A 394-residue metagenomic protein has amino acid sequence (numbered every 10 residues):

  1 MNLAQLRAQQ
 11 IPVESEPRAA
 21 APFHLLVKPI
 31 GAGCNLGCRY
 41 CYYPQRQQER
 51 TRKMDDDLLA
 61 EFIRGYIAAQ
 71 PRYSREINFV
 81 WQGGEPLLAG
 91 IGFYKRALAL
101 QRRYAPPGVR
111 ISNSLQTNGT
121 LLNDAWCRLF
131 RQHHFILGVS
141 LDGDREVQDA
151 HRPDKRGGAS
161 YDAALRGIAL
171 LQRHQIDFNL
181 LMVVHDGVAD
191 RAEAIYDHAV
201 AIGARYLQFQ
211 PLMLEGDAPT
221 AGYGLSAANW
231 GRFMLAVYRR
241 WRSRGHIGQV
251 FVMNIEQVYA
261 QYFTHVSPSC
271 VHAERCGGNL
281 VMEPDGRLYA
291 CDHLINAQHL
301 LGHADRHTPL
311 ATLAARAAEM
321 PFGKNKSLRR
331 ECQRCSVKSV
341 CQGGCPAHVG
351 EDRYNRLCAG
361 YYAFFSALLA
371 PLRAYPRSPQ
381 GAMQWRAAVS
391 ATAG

Functional and structural regions predicted by a protein language model:
M1-V27, R72-Y73: N-terminal [4Fe-4S]-dependent radical SAM core
A20-D57: Canonical Radical SAM [4Fe-4S] cluster-binding loop centered on the CxxxCxxC motif and its immediate flanking residues
I30-G37, E85-L88, C276, C332-R334 (+1 more regions): Cysteine-centered iron-sulfur cluster-binding motifs in ferredoxin-type domains/subunits of redox enzymes
I63-V80, A89-L212: Radical SAM/AdoMet-radical enzyme domain recognition
A150, D154-D162, A169-C276, V281 (+1 more regions): Radical SAM enzyme [4Fe-4S]-AdoMet core and its adjacent flexible, acidic and glycine-rich loops/tails across
P284: Short, ordered coil/turn segments that flank beta-strands lining enzyme active or ligand-binding pockets
I295-G394: Flexible mid-to-C-terminal extensions adjoining Fe-S/redox cofactors in radical SAM and related proteins
